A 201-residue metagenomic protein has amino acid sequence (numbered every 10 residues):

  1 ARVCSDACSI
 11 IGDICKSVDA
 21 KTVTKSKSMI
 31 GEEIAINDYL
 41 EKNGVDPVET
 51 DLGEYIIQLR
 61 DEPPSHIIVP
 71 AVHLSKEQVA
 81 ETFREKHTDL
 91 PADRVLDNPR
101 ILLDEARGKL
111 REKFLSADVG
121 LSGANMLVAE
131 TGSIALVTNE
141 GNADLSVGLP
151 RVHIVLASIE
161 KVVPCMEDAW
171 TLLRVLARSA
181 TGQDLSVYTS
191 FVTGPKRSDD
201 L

Functional and structural regions predicted by a protein language model:
A1-L201: The feature marks the mature, well-folded catalytic cores of soluble enzymes
